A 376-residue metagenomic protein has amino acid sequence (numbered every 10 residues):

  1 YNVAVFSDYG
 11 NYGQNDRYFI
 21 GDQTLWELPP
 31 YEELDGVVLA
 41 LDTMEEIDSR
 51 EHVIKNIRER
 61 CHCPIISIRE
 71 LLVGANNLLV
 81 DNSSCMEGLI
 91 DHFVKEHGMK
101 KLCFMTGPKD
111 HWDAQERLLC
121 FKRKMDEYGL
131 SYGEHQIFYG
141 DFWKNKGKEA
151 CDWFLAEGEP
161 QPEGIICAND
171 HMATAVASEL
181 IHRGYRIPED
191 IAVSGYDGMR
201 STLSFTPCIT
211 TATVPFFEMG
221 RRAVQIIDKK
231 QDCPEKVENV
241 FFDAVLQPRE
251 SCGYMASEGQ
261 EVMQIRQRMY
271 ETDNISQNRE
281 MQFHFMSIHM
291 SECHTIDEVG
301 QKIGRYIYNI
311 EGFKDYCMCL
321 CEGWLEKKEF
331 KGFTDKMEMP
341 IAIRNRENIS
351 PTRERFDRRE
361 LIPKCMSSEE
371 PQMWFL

Functional and structural regions predicted by a protein language model:
Y1-D297, Y308-N309, D315: Bacterial carbohydrate/catabolite-sensing allosteric modules
I20, D297-G300, S368-W374: Short linear interaction motifs
C293-F333: Helix-loop-beta substructure at the N-terminus of cytosolic sensory domains that couple signal/ligand detection
C319-L376: GAF sensory domains
